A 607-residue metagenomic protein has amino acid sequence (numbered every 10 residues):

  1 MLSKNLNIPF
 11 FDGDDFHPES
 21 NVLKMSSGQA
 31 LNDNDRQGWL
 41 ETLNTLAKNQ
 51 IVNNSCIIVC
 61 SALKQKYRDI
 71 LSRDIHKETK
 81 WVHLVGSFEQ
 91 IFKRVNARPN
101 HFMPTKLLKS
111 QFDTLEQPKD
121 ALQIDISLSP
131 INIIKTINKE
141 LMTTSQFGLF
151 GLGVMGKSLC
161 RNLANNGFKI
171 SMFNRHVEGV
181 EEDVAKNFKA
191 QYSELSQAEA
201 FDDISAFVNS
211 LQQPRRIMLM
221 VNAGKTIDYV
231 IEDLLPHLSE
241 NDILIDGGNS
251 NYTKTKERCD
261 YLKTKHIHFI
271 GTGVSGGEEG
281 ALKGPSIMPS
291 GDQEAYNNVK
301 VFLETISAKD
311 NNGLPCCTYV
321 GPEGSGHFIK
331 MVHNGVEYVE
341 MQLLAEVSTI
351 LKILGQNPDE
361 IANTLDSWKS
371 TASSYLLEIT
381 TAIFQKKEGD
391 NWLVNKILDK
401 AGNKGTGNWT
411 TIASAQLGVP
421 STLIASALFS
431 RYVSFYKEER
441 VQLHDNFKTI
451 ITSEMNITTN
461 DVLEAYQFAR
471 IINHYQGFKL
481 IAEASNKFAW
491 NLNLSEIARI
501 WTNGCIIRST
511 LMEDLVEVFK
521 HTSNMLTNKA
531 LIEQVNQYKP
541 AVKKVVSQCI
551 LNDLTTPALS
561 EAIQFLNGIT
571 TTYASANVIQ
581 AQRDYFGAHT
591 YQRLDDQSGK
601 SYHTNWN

Functional and structural regions predicted by a protein language model:
M1, N7, M142-D202, A206-N209 (+3 more regions): NAD(P)+-binding Rossmann beta1-loop-alpha1 motif at the extreme N-terminus of oxidoreductases
S3-T42: Conserved substrate/cofactor phosphate-moiety recognition/catalytic segment in nucleotide-dependent phosphotransferases
N34-H76, L84: Glycine-rich phosphate-binding loop used to anchor ATP phosphates in small-molecule kinases, encompassing both
I75-R94: Conserved phosphate-donor/acceptor-positioning beta-strand/loop module used by diverse small-molecule
A97-T136: Small-molecule kinase domains that catalyze NTP-dependent phosphoryl transfer to phosphate-bearing small molecules
F147, D228-V230, I245-D246, S250-D359 (+2 more regions): Rossmann-fold dinucleotide-binding core
H327, K352-I353, N363, W368-I471 (+1 more regions): Interdomain hinge/lid region at the active-site interface of Rossmann-like NAD(P)-dependent oxidoreductases
N536, K544-N607: C-terminal amphipathic alpha-helical interaction region
